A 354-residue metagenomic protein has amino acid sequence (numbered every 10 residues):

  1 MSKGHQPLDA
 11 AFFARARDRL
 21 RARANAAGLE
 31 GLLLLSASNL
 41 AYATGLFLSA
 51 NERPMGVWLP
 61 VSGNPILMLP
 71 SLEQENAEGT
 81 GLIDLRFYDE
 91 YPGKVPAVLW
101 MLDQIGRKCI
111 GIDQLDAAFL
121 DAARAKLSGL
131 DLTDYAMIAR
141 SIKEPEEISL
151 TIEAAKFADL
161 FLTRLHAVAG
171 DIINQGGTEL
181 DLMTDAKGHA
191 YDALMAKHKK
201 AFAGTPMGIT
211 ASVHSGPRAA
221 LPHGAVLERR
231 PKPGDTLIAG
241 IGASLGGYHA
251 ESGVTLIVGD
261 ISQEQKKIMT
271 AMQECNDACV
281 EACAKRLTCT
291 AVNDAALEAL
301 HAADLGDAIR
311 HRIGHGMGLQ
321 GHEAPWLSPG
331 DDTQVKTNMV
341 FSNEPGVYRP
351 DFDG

Functional and structural regions predicted by a protein language model:
M1-G354: Active-site neighborhoods and metal-handling regions in enzymes and metal-associated proteins
